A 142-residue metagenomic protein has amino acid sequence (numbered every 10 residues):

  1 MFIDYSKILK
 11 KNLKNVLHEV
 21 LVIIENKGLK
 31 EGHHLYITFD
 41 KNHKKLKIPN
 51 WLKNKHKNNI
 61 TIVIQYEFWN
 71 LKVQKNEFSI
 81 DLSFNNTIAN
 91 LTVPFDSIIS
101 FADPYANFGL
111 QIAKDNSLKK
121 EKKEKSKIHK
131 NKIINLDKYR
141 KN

Functional and structural regions predicted by a protein language model:
F2-I3: N-terminal targeting peptides, primarily Sec-dependent signal peptides and immediately adjacent pre/propeptide regions
S6-T92: N-terminal recruitment modules of adaptor/scaffold proteins
L71, D96-S97, A113-S117: Short, intrinsically disordered/low-complexity patches at protein termini and at juxtamembrane boundaries
V93-A102: Phosphoinositide-dependent membrane-docking surfaces
P104-N116: Short acidic, Gly/Pro-enriched loop/turn segments at secondary-structure junctions
Y105-A106, Y139-K141: Short acidic/polar capping segments at secondary-structure boundaries
N116-R140: Short hydrophobic short-linear motifs embedded in intrinsically disordered terminal tails or helical linkers
